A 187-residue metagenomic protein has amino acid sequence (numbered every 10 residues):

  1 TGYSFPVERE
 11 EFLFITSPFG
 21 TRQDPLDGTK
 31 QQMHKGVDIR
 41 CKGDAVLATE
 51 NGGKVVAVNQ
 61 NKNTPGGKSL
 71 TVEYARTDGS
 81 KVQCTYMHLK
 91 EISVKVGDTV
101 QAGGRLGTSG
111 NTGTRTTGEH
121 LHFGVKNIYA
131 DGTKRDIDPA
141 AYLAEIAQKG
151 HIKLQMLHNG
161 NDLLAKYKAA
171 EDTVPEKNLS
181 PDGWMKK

Functional and structural regions predicted by a protein language model:
T1-S4: Non-catalytic extracellular/periplasmic "stalk" and linker regions immediately N-terminal to catalytic or recognition
E11, A45-L47, N51, V82 (+1 more regions): Structural detector for hydrophobic anchor residues on beta-strands
F14-T49, E73-Y74, H120: Short glycine/threonine/proline-enriched tight-turn/helix- or strand-capping micro-motif at secondary-structure
S17, C41, A57, H88-E91 (+2 more regions): A residue-level detector for short acidic-glycine micro-motifs
Q32-K35, T49-S93, T114, G118-G124: Zn2+-dependent peptidoglycan hydrolase active-site motif and core
G36-D38, A102, G107-T108, H120-K126: Active-site scaffold segments
V46-A57, V94-S109: Short, well-structured beta-strand-loop connectors
D98, G124-K187: Acidic, glycine-rich catalytic/binding loops that coordinate metals and/or anionic ligands
